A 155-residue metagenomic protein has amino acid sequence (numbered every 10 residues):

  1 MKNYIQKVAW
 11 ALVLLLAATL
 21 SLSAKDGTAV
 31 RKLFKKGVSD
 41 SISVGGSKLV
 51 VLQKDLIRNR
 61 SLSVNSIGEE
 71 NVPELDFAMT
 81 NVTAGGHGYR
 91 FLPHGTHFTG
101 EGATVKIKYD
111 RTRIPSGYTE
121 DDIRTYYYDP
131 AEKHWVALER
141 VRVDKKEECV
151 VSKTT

Functional and structural regions predicted by a protein language model:
K2-W10: Bacterial N-terminal signal peptides that target proteins for export
W10-T19: Bacterial N-terminal signal peptides
L20-A24: Sec/Tat signal peptide C-region and signal peptidase I cleavage site
K25-S39, P73-E132: Proteolytic processing hotspots in large secreted/extracellular or virion-associated proteins and select intracellular
S39-E74: Predominantly extracellular/luminal regions of secreted and cell-surface proteins, especially disulfide-bonded
V44, V51, I107-Y109, T154: Hydrophobic residues in beta-strands and at strand termini
A137-K145: Solvent-exposed serine/threonine-rich low-complexity stretches and specific carbohydrate-binding patches
C149-T155: C-terminal beta-strand-rich structural cap/linker in extracellular carbohydrate-active enzymes
